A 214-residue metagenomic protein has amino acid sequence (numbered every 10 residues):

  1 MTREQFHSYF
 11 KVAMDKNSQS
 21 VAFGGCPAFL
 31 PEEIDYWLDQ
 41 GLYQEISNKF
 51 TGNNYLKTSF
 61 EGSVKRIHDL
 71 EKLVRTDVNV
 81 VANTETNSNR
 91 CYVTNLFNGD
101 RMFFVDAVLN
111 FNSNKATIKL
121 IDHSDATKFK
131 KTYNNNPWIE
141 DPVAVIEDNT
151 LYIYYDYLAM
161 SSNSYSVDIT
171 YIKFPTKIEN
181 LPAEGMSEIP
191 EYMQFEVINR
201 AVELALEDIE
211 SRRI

Functional and structural regions predicted by a protein language model:
M1-I214: Glycine-enriched, solvent-exposed interface loops adjoining structured elements
